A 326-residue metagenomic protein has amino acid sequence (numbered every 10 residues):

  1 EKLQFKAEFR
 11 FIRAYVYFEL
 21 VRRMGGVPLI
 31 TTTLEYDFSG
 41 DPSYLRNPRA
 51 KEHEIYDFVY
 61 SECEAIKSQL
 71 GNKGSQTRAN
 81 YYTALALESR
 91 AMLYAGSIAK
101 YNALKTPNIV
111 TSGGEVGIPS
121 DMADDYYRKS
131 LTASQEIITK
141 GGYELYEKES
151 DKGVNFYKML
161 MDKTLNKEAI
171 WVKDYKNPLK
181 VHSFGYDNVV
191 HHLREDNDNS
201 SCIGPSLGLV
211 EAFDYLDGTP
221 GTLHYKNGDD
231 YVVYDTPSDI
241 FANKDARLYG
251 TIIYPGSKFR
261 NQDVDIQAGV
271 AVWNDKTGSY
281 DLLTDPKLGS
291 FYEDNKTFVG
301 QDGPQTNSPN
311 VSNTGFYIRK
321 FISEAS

Functional and structural regions predicted by a protein language model:
E1, V27, T31, Y82 (+1 more regions): An aromatic- and glycine-enriched ligand-binding surface/loop that stacks and positions planar moieties
E1-Y81, M92-M122, N310-V311, G315-S326: Aromatic-anchored glycine-rich loop motif in surface-exposed flexible loops
F5, F18, Y44-L45, S68 (+8 more regions): Generic structural signal for short, flexible, solvent-exposed coil/loop and linker residues
V59-A65, Q69, W273-S326: Extended glycan-interaction surfaces of carbohydrate-active proteins
A86: Conserved catalytic or metal-liganding residues and their short signature motifs at active sites of enzymes
